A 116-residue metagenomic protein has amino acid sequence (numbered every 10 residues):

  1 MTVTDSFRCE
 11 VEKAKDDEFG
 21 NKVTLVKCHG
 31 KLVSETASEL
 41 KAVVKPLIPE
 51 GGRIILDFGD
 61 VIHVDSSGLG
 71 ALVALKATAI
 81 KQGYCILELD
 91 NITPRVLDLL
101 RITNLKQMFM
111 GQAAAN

Functional and structural regions predicted by a protein language model:
M1-V64, A74-N116: STAS-like cytosolic regulatory interaction modules
